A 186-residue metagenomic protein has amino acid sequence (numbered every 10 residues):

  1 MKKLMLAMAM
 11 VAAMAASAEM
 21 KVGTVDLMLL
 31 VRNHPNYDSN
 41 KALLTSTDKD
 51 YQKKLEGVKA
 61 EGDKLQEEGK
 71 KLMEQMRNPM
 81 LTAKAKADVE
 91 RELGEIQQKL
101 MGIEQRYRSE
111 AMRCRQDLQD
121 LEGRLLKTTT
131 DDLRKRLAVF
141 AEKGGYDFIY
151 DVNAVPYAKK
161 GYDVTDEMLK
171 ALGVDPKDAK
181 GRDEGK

Functional and structural regions predicted by a protein language model:
M1-L4: Positively charged n-region of N-terminal signal peptides that target proteins for export
L6-S17: Hydrophobic h-region of N-terminal signal peptides that target proteins for export in Gram-negative bacteria
E19-K186: Amphipathic, charged alpha-helical segments and their helix-to-coil junctions in extracytoplasmic/peripheral assemblies
